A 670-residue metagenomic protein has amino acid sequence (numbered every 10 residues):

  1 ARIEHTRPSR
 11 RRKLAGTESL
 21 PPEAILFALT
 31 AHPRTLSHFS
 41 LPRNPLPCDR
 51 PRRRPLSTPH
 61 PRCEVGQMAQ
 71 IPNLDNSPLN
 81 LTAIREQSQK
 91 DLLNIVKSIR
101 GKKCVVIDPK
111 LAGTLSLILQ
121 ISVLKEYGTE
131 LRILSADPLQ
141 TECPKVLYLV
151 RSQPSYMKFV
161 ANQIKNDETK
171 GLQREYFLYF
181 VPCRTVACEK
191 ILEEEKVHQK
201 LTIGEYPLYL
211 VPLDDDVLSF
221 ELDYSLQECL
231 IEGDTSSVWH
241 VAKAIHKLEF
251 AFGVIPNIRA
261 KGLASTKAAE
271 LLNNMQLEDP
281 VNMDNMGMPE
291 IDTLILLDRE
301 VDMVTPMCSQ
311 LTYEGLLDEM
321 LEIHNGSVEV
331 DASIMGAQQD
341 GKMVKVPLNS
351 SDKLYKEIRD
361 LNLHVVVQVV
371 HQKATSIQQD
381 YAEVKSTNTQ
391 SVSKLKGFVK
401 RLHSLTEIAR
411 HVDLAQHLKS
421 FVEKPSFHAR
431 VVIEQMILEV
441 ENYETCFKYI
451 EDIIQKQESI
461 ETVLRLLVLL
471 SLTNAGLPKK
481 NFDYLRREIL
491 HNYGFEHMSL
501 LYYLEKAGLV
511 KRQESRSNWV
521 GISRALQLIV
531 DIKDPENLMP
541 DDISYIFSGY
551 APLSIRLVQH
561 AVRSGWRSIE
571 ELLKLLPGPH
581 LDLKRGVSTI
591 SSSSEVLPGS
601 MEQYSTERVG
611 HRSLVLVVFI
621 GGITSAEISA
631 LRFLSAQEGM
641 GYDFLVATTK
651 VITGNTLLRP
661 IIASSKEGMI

Functional and structural regions predicted by a protein language model:
A1-V65: Intrinsically disordered, low-complexity basic segments at termini and long loops, enriched in Pro/Gly and/or Arg/Ser
S57, R62-I670: Extended, well-folded catalytic/binding cores that form a central cleft or groove in large enzyme and scaffold domains
